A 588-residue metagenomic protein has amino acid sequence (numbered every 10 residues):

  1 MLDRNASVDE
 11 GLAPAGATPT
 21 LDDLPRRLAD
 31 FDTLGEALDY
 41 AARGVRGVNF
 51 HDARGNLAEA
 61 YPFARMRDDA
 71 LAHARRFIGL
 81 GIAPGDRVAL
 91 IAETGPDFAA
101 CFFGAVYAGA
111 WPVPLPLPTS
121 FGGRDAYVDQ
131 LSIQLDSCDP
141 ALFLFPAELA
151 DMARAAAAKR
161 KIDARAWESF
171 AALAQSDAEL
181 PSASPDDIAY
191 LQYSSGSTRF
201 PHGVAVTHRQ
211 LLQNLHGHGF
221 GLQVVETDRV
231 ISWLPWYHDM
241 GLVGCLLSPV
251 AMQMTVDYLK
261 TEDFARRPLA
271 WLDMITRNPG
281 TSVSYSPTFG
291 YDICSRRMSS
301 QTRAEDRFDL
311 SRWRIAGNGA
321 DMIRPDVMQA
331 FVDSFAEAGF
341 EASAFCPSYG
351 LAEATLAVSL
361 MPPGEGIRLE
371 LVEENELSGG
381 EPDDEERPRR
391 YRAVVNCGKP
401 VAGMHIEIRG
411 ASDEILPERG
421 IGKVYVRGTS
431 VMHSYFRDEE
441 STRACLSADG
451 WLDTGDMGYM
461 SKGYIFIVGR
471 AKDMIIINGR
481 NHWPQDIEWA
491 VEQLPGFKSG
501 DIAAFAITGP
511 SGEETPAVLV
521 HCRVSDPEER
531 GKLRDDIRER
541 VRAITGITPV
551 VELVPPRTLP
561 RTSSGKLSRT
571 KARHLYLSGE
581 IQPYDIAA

Functional and structural regions predicted by a protein language model:
M1-Y61, R65-L80, P84, F98 (+2 more regions): N-lobe entry segment of adenylate-forming
R46, Q175-Y193, R199-F200, Q210 (+2 more regions): Conserved pre-ATP/AMP-binding loop-to-beta segment of ANL
N49-F103, S120-Y127, L180-S182, G203-L212: Conserved AMP-binding/adenylate-forming core of the ANL superfamily
G55, S120-R124, V128-Q134, D139-D186 (+4 more regions): ANL superfamily adenylate-forming
L212-R229, D239-S282, R297-R303: Conserved AMP-binding/adenylation subdomain of ANL enzymes
T276, S284, S295, G428 (+3 more regions): AMP-binding/adenylate-forming catalytic core of the ANL superfamily
R314-A316, I323-Y464, K472-M474: Conserved AMP-binding/adenylate-forming
D501-A506, A517-V518, R538-A588: Conserved C-terminal "lid"/linker of ANL adenylate-forming enzymes
